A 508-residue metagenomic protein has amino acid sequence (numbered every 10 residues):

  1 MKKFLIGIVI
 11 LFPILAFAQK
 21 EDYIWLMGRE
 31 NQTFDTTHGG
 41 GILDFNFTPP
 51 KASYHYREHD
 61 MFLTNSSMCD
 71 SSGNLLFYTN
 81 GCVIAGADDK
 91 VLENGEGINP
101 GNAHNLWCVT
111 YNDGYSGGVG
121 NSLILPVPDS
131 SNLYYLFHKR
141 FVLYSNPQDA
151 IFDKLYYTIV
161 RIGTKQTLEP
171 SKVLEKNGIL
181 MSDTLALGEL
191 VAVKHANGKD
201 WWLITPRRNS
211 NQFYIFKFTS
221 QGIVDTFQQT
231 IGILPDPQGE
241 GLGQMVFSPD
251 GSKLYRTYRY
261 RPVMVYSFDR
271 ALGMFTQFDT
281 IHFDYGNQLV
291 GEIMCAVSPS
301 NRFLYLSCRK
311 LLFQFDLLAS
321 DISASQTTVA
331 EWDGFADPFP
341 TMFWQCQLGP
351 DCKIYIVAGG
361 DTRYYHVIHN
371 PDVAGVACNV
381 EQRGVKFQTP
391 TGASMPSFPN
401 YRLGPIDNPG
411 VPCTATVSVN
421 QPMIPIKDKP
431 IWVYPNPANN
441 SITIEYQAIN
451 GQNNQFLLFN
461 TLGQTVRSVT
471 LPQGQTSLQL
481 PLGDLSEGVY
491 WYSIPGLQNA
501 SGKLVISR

Functional and structural regions predicted by a protein language model:
F4-P13: Sec-dependent N-terminal signal peptides
I6, P425-Y434, A438-R508: C-terminal outer-membrane/trafficking sorting elements
I14-A18: Sec/Tat signal peptide C-region and signal peptidase I cleavage site
Q19-T280, Q288-S418: Beta-propeller fold recognition
L203, M245, L254, V263 (+12 more regions): Hydrophobic beta-strand residues in large extracellular and virion-surface proteins
V417-K427: Intrinsically disordered, low-complexity linkers and terminal tails enriched in Pro/Gly and often acidic or mixed-charge
